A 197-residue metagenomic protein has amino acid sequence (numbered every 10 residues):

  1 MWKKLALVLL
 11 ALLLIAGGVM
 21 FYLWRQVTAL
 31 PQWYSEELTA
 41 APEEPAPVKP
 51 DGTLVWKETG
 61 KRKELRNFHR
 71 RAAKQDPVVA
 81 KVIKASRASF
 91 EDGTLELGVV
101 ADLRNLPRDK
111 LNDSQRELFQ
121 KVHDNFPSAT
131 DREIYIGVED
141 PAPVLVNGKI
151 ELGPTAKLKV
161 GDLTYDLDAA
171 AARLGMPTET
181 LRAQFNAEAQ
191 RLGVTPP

Functional and structural regions predicted by a protein language model:
W2-P197: Extracellular/lumenal and peripheral-membrane lipid-interaction modules
